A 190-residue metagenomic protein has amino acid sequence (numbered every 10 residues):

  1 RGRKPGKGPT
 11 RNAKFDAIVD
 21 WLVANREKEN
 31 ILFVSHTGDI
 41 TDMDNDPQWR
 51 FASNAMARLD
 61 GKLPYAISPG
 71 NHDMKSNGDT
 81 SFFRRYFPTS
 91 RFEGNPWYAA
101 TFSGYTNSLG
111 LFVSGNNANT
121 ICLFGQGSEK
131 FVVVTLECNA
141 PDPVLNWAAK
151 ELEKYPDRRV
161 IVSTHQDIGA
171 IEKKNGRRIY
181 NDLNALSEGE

Functional and structural regions predicted by a protein language model:
R1-P47: N-terminal active-site segment of His-dependent metallophosphoesterases
R3, D42, D73-M74, I168: Active-site micro-motifs of SAM-dependent methyltransferase domains
P9, F15, W21, F51 (+3 more regions): Bulky hydrophobic/aromatic packing residues
R11-I18, T37, Q48-A55, D79-F83 (+2 more regions): Stable alpha-helical elements in mature extracytoplasmic
I18-F33, G61, N116-A118, S128-E190: His/acidic metal-ligating clusters that form di-metal
G38-D39, G70-N71, H165: Active-site glycine-centered loops adjacent to acidic/histidine catalytic or metal-binding residues that shape
D46-N146: Extended active-site neighborhood of metal-dependent phosphoesterases/phosphodiesterases
